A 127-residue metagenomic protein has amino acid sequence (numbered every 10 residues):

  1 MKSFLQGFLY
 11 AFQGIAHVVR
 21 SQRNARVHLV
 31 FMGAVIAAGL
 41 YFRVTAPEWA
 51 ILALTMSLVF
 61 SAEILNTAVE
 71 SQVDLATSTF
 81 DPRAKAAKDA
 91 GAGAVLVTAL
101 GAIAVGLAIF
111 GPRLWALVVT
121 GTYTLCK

Functional and structural regions predicted by a protein language model:
K2-A68, A76, F80, V95-K127: Hydrophobic alpha-helical transmembrane segments
D74-A90: Basic, amphipathic juxtamembrane/active-site segments that coordinate anionic phosphate or diphosphate groups
